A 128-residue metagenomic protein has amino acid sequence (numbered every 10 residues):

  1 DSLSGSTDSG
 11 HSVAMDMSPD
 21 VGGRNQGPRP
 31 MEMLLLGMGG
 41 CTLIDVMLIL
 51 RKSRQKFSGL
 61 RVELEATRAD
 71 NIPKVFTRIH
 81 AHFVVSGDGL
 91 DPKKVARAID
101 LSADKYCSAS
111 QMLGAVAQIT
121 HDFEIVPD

Functional and structural regions predicted by a protein language model:
D1-L36, V46-D128: Extended beta-strand/beta-hairpin segments
